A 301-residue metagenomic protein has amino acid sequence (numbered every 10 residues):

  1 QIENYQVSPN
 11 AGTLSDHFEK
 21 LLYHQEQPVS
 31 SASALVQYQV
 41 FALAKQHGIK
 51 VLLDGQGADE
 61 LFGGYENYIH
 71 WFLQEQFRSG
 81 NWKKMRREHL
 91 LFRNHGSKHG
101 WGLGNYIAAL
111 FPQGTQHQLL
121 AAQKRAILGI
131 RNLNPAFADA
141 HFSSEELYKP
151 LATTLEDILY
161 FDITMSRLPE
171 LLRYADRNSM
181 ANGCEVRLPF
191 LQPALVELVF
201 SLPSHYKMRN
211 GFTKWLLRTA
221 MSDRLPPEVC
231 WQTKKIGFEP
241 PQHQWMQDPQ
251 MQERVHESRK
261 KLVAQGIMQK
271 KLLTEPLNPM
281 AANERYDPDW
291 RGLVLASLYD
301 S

Functional and structural regions predicted by a protein language model:
Q1-F142, R177-L225, N283, P288-R291 (+1 more regions): ATP-dependent adenylate-handling active sites, centered on carboxylate activation for C-N bond formation
F18-L21, A140-T154, V199-F200, Q265-N283: Short amphipathic alpha-helical segments and their helix-coil junctions
G55, K234-Q247: Short, charged amphipathic alpha-helical segments flanked by flexible coils
R167: Phosphate/pyrophosphate-binding loops and the adjoining catalytic core of nucleotide-dependent enzymes
R177-N178, Q242-S301: Peripheral terminal appendages
L225-K235: Short, surface-exposed acidic
